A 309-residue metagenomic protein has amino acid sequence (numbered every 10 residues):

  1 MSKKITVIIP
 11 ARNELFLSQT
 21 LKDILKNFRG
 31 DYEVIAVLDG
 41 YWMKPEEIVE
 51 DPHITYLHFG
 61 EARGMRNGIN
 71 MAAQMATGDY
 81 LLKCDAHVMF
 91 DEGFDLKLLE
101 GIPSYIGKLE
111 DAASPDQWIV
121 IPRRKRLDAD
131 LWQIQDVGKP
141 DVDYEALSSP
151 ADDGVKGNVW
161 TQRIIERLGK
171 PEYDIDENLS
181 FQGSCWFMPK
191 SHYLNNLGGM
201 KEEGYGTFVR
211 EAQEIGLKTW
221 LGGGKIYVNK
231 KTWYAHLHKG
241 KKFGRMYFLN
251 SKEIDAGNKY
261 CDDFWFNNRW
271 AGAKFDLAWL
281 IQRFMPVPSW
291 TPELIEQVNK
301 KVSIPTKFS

Functional and structural regions predicted by a protein language model:
I5-E14, N27, V37-D39: A conserved hydrophobic helix/loop-capping motif in glycosyltransferases and polysaccharide synthases
K22-D31: Short, acidic, metal-binding catalytic loop of nucleotide-sugar glycosyltransferases
G60-A76: Glycine-rich, basic loop-to-helix element that forms the pyrophosphate-binding segment of sugar-nucleotide handling
R66, I164-F187: A recurrent flexible, glycine/aromatic-enriched loop bordering the glycosyltransferase active site that acts as
L81: Short aromatic/hydrophobic "clamp" motif used to bind/position activated sugar donors
M89, G93-G154: Conserved donor NDP-sugar-binding/catalytic core segment of glycosyltransferases
K97-L99, C185-W186, H192-L197, G204-T232: A short, conserved alpha-helix in the catalytic core of glycosyltransferases
L179-F187, F243-S309: Terminal low-complexity segments of carbohydrate-biosynthetic enzymes
